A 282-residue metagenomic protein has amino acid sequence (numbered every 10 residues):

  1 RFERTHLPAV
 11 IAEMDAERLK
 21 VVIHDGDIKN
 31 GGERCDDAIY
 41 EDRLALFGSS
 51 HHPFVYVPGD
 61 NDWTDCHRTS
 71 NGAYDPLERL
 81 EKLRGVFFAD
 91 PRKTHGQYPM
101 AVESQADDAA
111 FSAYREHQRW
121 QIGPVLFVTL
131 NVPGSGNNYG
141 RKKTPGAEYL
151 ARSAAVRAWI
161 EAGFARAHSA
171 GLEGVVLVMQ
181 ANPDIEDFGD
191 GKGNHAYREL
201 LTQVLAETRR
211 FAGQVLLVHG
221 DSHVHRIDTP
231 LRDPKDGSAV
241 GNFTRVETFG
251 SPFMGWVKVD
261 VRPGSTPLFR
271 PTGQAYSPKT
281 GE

Functional and structural regions predicted by a protein language model:
R1-A38, L172: N-terminal active-site segment of His-dependent metallophosphoesterases
F2, N30-G32, P58-H67, S135-G140 (+3 more regions): Active-site environment of divalent metal-dependent phosphoester hydrolases
R4-I11, D37-L44, L80, R84 (+5 more regions): Extracytoplasmic/secreted envelope proteins and their assembly/folding machinery, especially bacterial periplasmic
A12-V21, V128, K143-L231: His/acidic metal-ligating clusters that form di-metal
V22, D27, G59, L83 (+3 more regions): Divalent metal-coordination and catalytic microenvironments
E33-D37, H67-D75, E186-A196: Short, flexible/disordered intra-domain loops and linkers
A38-A155, L231-R262: Extended active-site neighborhood of metal-dependent phosphoesterases/phosphodiesterases
V257-E282: A short C-terminal boundary segment appended to hydrolase-like catalytic domains
